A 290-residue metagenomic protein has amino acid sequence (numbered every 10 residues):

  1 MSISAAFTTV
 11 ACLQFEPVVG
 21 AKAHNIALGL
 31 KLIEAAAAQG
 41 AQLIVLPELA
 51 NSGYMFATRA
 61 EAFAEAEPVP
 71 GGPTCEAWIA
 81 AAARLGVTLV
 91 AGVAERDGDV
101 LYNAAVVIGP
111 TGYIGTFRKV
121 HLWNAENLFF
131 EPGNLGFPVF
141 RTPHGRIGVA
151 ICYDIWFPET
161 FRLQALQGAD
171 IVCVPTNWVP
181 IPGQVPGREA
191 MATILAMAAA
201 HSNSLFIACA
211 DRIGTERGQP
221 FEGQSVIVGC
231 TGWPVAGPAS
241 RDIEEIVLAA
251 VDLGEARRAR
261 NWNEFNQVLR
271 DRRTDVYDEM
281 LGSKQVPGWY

Functional and structural regions predicted by a protein language model:
A5-V10: Extreme N-terminal starter segment of soluble prokaryotic enzymes
Q14-V19: Short polar catalytic/cofactor-binding loops
K22, L30-I114, W178-A198, S202-L205: Cys-nucleophile CN-hydrolase/nitrilase-fold catalytic domain and related Cys-dependent amidase chemistry that acts on
S52, R59, V106, F117-W123 (+2 more regions): Short beta->alpha transition motifs characteristic of CBS
E67-P70, R96-A198, R258-Q267: Active-site catalytic loop in hydrolytic enzyme cores
G72-V90, W156-E245: CN hydrolase (nitrilase-like) catalytic-core segments centered on the catalytic cysteine and neighboring Lys/Glu
A91-V93, A104-V107, P138, S225-I227 (+1 more regions): Short beta-strand scaffold segments in enzyme catalytic cores
R212-Y290: C-terminal beta-strand edge segments of enzyme domains
